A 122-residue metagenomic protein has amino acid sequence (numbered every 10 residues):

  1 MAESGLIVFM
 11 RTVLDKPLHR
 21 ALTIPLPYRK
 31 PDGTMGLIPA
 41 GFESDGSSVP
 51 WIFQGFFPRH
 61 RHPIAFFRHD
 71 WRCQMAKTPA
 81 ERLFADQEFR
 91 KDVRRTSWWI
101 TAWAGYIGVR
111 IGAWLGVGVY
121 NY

Functional and structural regions predicted by a protein language model:
M1-Y122: Extended terminal accessory/targeting regions
